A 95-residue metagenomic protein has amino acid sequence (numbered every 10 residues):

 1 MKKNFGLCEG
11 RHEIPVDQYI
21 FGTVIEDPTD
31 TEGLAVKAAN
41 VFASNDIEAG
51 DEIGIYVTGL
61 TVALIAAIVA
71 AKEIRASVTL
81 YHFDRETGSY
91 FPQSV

Functional and structural regions predicted by a protein language model:
M1-G54, A66-V95: Long, low-complexity, Lys/Arg-enriched
V57: Short, surface-exposed polybasic-aromatic patches that bind anionic ligands, especially phosphate groups
L60-V62: Short beta->alpha connector loops
